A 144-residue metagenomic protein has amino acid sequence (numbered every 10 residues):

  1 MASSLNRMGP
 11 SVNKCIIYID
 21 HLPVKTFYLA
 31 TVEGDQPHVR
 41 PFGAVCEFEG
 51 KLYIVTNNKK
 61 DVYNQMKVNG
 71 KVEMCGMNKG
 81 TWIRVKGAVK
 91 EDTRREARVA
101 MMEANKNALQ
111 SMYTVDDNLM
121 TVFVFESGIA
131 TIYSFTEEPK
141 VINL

Functional and structural regions predicted by a protein language model:
M1-F27: Extreme N-terminal tail/first-helix region
S4-R7, R84-L144: Charged, gly/pro-rich active-site loop segments
I19-G34, V72-M74: A short, Trp-centered hydrophobic/proline-enriched beta-strand micro-motif
Y28, L52-Y53, E73, R84 (+1 more regions): General beta-strand recognition
Q36-P37, G80, Y133: Short glycine/serine/proline-enriched coil/turn segments at secondary-structure junctions
P41-G43: Conserved beta-strand in the GNAT
V45-G80: A short mixed-secondary-structure module that forms the rim of ligand-binding clefts
